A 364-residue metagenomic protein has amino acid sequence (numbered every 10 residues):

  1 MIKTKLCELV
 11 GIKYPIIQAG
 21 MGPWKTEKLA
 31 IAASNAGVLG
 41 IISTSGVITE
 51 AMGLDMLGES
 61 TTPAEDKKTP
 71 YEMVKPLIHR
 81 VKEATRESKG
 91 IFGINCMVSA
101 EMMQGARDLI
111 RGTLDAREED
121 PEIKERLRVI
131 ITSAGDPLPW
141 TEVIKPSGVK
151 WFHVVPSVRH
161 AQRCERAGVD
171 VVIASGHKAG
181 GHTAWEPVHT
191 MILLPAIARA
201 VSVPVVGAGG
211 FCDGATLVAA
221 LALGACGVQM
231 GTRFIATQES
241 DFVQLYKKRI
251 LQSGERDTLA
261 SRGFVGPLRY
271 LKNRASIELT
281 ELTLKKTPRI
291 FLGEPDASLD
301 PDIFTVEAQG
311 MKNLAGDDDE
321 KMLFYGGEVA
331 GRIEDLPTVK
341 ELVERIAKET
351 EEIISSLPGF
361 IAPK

Functional and structural regions predicted by a protein language model:
M1-V201: Active-site entrance/lid segments in N-terminal catalytic domains of soluble metabolic enzymes
W24, F211-C212: Residue-level detector of alpha-helix initiation sites
A184-V206, C212-K364: Conserved active-site-proximal phosphate/metal-binding subdomains
